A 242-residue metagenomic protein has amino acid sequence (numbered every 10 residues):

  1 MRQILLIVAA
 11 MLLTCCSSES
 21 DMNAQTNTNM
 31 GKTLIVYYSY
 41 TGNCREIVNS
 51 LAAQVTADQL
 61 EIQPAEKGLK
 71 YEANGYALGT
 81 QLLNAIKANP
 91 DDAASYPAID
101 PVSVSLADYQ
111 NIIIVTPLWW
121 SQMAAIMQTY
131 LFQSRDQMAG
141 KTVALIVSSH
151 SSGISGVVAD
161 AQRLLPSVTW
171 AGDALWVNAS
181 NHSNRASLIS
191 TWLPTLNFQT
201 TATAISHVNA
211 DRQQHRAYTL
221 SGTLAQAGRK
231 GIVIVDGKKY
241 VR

Functional and structural regions predicted by a protein language model:
M1-T26: Bacterial Sec-dependent N-terminal signal peptides
S18, Q199-T223: Residue-level detector of functionally pivotal "anchor" positions at catalytic/ligand-binding pockets or at interdomain
N23-I114, M123, S190, P194: N-terminal beta1-alpha1-beta2 submodule of the flavodoxin-like/Rossmannoid cofactor-binding fold
Y40-N43, P64-G68, L118-Q122, S149-G153 (+1 more regions): Solvent-exposed loop/turn segments at secondary-structure junctions within structured extracellular/periplasmic domains
A77-S167: Helix-loop-strand module that forms the ligand-binding subsite of alpha/beta enzymes
T169-T201: Glycine-rich phosphate/pyrophosphate-binding loop and the adjoining helix
I232-R242: C-terminal tail/sorting-segment detector
